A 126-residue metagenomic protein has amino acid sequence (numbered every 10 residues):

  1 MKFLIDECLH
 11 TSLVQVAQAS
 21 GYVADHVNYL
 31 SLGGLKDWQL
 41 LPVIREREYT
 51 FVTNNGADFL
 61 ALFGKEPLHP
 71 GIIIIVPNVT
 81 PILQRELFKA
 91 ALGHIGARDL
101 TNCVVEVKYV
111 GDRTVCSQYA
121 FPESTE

Functional and structural regions predicted by a protein language model:
K2-T50: N-terminal first-folded block
E7, T53-A57, P77: Short secondary-structure boundary segments
H26, I73-V76, E106: Structural signal for conserved beta-strand scaffold positions within catalytic alpha/beta enzyme cores
L32-G34, V79-I82, D112-R113: A short acidic, often aromatic-flanked loop/helix-cap motif at beta-alpha or helix-coil junctions that lines enzyme
L40-P42, Q84-G93, A120-F121: Short, surface-exposed amphipathic charged segments that create phosphate/polyanion-binding patches used for binding
R45-L62: Acidic, metal-binding active-site segment of PIN/NYN-like and related structure-specific nucleases
F59-L92: Mid-chain, well-packed structural core segment of small domains
I95-E126: Charged phosphate-binding loop/patch that engages nucleotide di/tri-phosphates or the phosphate backbone of nucleic
